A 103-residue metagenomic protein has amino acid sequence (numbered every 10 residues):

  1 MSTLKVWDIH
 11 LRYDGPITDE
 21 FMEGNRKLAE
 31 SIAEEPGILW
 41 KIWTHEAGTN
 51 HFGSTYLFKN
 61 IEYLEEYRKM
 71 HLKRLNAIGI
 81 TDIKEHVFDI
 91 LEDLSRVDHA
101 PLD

Functional and structural regions predicted by a protein language model:
M1-H51, I61-K69, D82-D103: Short S/T/G/P-rich N-terminal loop/turn motif that feeds into the first structured element of a domain
G53-Y56: A short, exposed loop/beta-hairpin motif centered on an aromatic-Gly-Thr core
L72-G79: A common structural junction motif
